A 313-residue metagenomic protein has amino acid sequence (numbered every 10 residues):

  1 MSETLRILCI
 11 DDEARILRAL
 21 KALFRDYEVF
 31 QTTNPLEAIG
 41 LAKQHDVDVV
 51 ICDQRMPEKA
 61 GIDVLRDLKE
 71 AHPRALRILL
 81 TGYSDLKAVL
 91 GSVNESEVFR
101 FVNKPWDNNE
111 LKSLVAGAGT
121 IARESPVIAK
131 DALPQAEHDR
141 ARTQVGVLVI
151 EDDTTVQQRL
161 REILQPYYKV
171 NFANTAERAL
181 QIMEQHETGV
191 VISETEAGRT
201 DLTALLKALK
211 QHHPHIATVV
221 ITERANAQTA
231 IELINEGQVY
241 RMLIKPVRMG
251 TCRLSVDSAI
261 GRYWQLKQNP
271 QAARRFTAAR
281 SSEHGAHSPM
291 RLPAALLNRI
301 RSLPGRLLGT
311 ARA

Functional and structural regions predicted by a protein language model:
S2, A14-Q31, L36, T154-F172: Two-component/phosphorelay signaling modules centered on CheY-like receiver
N34, A60-D63, T175, T200-A204: Acidic catalytic/metal-coordinating carboxylates
C52-D53, S193-E194: Active-site T/S-Asp motif of two-component receiver
M56, E196-A197: Receiver (REC) domain active-site loop signature in two-component systems and cognate sites in sensor histidine kinases
D63, S84-F101, T203-A204, A225-M242: Alpha4 helix (beta4-alpha4-beta5 surface) of REC/receiver domains from two-component response regulators
L80-T81, I221-T222: Hydrophobic/aromatic residues positioned on beta-strands within the core alpha/beta folds
W106-V115, V247-V256, I260, Q268: C-terminal output helix
A122-V156, Y263-A313: CheY-like receiver
